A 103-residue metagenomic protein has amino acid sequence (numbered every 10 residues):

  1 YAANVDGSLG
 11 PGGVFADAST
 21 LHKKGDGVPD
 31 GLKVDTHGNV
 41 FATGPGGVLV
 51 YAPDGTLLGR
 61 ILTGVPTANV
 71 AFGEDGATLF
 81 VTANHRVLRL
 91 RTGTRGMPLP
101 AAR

Functional and structural regions predicted by a protein language model:
Y1-S8, R91-L99: Short loop/turn segments immediately following beta-strands, especially the blade-tip and inter-blade linker loops
A2-K24, V50-T63: Blade-edge beta-strand/turn elements of extracellular beta-propeller and related beta-sheet repeat scaffolds
P11-A18, G93, P100-R103: A short helix->beta-strand "capping" segment at the edge of beta-propeller domains
A18-P45, G64-A77: Beta-rich, blade/repeat-based domains predominating in secreted/periplasmic proteins but also intracellular
T20-H22, R86, G93-G96: Active-site/binding-pocket entry motifs
T43, T82-N84, L90: Residue-level marker for isolated small/hydroxyl-bearing positions within beta-strands of beta-sheet-rich domains
V48-L49, V87-R89: Structural signal for beta-propeller blades
